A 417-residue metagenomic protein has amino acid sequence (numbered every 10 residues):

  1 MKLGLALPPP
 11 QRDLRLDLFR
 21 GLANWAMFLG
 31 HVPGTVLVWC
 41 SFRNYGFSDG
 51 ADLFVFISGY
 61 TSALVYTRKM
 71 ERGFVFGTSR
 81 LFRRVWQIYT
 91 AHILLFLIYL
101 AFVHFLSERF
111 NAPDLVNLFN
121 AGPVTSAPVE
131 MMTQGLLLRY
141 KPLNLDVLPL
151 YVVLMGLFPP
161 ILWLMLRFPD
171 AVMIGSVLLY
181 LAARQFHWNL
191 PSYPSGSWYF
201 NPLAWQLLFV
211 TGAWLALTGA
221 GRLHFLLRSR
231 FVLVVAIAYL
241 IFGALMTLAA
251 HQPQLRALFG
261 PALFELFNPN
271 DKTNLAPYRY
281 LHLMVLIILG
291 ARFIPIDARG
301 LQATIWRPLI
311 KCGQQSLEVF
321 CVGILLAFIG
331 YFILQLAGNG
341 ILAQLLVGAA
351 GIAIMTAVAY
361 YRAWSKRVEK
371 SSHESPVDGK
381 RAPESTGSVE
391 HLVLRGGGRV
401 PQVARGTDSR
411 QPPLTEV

Functional and structural regions predicted by a protein language model:
M1-R395, P401-G406, R410-V417: Alpha-helical transmembrane segments and their immediate juxtamembrane cytosolic regions
